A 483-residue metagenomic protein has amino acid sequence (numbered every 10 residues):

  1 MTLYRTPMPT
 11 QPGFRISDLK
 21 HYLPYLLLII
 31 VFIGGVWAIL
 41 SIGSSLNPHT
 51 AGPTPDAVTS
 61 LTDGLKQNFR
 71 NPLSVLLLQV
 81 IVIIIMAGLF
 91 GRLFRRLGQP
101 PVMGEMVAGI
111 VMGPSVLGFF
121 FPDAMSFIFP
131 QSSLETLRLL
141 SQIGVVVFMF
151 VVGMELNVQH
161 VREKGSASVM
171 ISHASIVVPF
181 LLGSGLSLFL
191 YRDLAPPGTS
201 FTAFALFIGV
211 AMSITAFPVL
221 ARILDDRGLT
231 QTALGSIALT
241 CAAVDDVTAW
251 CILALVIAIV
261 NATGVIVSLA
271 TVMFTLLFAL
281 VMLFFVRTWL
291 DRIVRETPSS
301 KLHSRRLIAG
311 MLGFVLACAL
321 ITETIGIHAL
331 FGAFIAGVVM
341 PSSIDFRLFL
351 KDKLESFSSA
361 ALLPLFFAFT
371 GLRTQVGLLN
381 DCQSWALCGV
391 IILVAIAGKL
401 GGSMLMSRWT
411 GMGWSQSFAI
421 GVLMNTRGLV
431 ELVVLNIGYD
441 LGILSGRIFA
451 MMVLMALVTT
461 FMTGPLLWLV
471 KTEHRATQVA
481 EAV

Functional and structural regions predicted by a protein language model:
G13-I29, H303: N-terminal membrane topogenic signal
I33, W37, V80-R92, I110 (+16 more regions): Transmembrane alpha-helical segments of multi-pass membrane transport proteins and ion-pumping complexes
I42-V58, Q99-G113, F121-A124: Interfacial/capping segments of alpha-helical transmembrane domains
S44, I85-R96, G118-F119, V158-T230 (+2 more regions): Transmembrane alpha-helices that form the ion-translocation and gating core of multi-pass ion transport proteins
N68-V82, S132-F150, S200-T215, T271-M282 (+3 more regions): Structural signature of hydrophobic alpha-helical transmembrane segments
N71, M112-E163, D291-G389: Membrane-interface junctions of multi-pass transporters
L89-M106, I110, A317-F331, A456: Flexible hinge motifs at transmembrane-helix junctions and intramembrane kinks/re-entrant loops in multi-pass membrane
E105-L117, I171-G185, T240-A254, L302-A319 (+2 more regions): Small-residue-rich segments of transmembrane alpha-helices in multi-pass membrane proteins, especially helix faces
